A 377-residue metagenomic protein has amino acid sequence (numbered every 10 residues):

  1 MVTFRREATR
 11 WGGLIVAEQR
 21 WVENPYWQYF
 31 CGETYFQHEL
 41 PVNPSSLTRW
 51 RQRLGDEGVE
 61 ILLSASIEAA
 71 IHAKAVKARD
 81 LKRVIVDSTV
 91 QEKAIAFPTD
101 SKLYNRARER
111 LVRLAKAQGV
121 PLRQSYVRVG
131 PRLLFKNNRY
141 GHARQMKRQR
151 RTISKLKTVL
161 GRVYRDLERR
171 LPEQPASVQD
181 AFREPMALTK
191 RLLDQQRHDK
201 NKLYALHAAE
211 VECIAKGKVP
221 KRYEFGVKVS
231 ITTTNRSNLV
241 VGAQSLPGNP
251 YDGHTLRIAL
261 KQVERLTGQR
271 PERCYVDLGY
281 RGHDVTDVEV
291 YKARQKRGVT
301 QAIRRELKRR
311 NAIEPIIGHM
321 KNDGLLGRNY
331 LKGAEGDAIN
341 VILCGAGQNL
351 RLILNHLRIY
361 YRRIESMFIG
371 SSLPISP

Functional and structural regions predicted by a protein language model:
M1-F4, A17-E18, N43-L47, K82-E92 (+6 more regions): Short, conserved catalytic/metal-binding motifs centered on acidic residues
R5-P41: Short, Lys/Arg-enriched phosphate-binding patches
Y29-F30, L239-A243, V299-Q301, G327-N329: Short small-residue beta-strand/loop micro-motif enriched in glycine and branched aliphatics
T34-E210: Active-site- or DNA-interface-adjacent structural scaffold in DNA-acting proteins
A205-R222: Flexible, glycine/threonine-enriched loop-and-boundary segments that flank and lead into catalytic domains of large
V219-E264: Electropositive, glycine- and tryptophan-enriched low-complexity nucleic-acid-binding patches
R265-E335, I339-I342: Helix-centered, glycine/charged polyanion-binding patches within enzymatic domains that contact phosphate-containing
G327-R328, I353-P377: A short, flexible helix-boundary coil/loop motif
